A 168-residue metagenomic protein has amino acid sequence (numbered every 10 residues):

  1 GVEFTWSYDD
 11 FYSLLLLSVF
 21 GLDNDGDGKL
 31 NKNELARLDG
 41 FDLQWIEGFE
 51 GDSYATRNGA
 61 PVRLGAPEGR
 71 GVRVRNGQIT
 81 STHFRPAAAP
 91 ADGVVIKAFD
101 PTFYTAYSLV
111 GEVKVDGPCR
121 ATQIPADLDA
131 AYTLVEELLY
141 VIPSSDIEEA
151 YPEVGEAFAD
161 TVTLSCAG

Functional and structural regions predicted by a protein language model:
G1-Y8, Y12: Early extracytoplasmic/domain-onset interaction patches
V2, F20, W45, P152-V154: Homeobox/homeodomain signature
T5, K29-K32, F49, V141 (+1 more regions): Low-complexity, intrinsically disordered regions enriched in charged/polar residues
D10-P90: Structured domain cores in non-transmembrane regions
T56-G168: Mature, soluble, non-transmembrane domains
